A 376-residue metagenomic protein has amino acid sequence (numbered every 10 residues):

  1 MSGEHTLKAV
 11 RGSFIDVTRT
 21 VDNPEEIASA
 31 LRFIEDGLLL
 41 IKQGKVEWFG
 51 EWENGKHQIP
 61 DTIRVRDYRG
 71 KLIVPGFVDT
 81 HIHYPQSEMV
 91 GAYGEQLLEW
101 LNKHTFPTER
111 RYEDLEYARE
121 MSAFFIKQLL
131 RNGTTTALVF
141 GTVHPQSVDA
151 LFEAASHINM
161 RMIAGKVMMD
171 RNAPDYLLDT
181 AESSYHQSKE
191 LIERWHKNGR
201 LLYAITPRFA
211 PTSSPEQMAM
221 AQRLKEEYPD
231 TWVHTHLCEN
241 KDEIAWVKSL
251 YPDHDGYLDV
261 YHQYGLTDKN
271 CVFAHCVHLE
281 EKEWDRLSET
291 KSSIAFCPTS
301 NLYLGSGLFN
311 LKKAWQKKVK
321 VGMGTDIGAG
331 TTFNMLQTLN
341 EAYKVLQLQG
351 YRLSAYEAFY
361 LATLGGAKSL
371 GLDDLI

Functional and structural regions predicted by a protein language model:
M1-P60, R69-L72: N-terminal metal-binding scaffold of metallo-dependent hydrolase/deaminase domains
S2-G12, H57-W100, A123, L130-R131: Replace "His-x-His-based motif
V17-D36, L304-G305, L311, A367-I376: Acidic, glycine-enriched loop/beta-strand segments at the rims of small-molecule binding/catalytic pockets
L39, G44, G70, H81 (+12 more regions): Divalent metal-coordination and catalytic microenvironments
K71, V90-M160, S184-N198: Alpha-helical scaffold segments that flank or form the walls of functional sites
E88-A118, K166, R171-A181, N240-D268 (+2 more regions): Active-site gating loops and adjacent loop-to-helix segments of metal-dependent hydrolytic enzymes
Q146-C276: Metal-coordinating catalytic core of metallo-dependent amide/deamination hydrolases
Q263-N270, L311-I376: His/Asp/Glu-enriched, well-ordered alpha-helical/loop segment that forms or immediately abuts the divalent-metal
